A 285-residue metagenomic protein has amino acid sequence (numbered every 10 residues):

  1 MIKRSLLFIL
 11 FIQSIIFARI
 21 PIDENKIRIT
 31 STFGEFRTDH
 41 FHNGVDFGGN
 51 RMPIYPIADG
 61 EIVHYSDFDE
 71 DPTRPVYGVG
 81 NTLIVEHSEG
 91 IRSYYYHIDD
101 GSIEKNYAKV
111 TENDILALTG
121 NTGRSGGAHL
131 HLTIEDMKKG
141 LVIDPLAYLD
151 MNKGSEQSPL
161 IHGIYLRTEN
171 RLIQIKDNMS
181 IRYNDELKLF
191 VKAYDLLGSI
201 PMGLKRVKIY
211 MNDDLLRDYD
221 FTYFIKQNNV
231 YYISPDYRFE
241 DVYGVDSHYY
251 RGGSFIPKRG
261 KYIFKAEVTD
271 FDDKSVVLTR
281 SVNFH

Functional and structural regions predicted by a protein language model:
M1-I2: N-terminal secretory signal peptides that target proteins for export/translocation
S5-Q13: Sec-dependent N-terminal signal peptides
I16-N81, E86, E112, N121-G126 (+4 more regions): Surface-exposed, glycine-biased beta-strand/turn segments
G48-N50, Y55-P56, H87-D114: Short histidine-centered loop motifs in beta-beta connectors
Y94, P201-P257: Exoplasmic/lumenal beta-rich domain surfaces
K109-K139: Contiguous mid-protein beta-loop-alpha structural module that forms a pocket-lining wall or clamp of enzyme active
K274-H285: Short beta-strand elements
